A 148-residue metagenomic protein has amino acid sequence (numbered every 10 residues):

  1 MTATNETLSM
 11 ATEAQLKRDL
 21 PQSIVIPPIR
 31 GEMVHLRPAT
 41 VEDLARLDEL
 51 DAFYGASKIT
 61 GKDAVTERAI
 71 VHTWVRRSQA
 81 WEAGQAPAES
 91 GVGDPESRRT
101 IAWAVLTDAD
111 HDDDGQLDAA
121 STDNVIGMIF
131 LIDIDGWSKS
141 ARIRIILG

Functional and structural regions predicted by a protein language model:
T2-G148: GNAT-family acyltransferases
